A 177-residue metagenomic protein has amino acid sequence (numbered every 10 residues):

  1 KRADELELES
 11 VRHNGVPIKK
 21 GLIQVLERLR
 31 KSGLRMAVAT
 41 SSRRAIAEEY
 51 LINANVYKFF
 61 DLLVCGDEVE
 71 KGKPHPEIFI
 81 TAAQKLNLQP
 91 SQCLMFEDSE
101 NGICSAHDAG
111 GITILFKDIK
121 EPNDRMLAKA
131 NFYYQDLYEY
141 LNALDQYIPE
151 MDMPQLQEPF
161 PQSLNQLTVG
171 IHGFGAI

Functional and structural regions predicted by a protein language model:
R2-E7, R43: Hydrophobic/aromatic residues within well-ordered alpha-helical segments
L6, S32-G33, K129, Q166-L167: Structured helix-beta-strand junction loops
S10-V38, R44-E48: Short, acidic loop-to-helix structural element flanking the phosphoryl-transfer center in phosphate-processing enzymes
E27, R44, E48-L156: Asp-based, Mg2+/Mn2+-dependent phosphohydrolase catalytic module
P90, N165-T168: Phosphate-coordination loops involved in phosphoryl transfer and adenosine-cofactor binding
D98, F174-G175: Glycine-rich Rossmann-fold phosphate-binding loop(s) that bind the pyrophosphate of adenine dinucleotide cofactors
P154-L164: Phosphate-binding beta-alpha-beta segment of Rossmann-like dinucleotide-binding domains, i.e., the NAD(P)
V169-G173: Conserved N-terminal Rossmann-fold NAD(P)-binding element of oxidoreductases
